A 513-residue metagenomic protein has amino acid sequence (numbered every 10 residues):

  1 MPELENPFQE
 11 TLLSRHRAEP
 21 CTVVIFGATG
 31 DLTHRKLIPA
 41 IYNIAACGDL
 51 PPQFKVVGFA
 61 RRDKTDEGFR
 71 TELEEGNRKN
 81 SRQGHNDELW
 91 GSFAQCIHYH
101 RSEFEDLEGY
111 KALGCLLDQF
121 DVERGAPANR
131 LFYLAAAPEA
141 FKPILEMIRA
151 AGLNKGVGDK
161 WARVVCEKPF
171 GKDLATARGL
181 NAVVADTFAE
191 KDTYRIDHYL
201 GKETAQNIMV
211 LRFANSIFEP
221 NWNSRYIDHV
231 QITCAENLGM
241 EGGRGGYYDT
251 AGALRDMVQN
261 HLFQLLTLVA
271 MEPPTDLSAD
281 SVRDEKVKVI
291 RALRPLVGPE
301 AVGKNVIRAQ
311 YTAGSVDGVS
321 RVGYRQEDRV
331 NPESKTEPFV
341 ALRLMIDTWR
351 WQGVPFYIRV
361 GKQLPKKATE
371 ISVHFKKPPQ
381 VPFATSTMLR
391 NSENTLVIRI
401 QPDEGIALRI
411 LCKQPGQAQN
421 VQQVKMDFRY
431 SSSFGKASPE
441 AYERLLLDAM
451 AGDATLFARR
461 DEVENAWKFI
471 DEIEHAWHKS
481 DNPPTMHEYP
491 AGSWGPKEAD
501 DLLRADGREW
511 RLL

Functional and structural regions predicted by a protein language model:
M1-C166, F170-L513: Secretory/organelle targeting and membrane-embedding segments
